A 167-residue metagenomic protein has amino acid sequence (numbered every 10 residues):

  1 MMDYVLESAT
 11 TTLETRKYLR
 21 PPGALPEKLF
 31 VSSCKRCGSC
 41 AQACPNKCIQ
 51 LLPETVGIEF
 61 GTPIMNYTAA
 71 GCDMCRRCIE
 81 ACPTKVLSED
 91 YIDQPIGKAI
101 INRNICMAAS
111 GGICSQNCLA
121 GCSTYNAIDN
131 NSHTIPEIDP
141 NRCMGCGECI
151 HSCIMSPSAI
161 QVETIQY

Functional and structural regions predicted by a protein language model:
M1-Y167: Non-ligating segments of multi-cofactor redox enzymes
